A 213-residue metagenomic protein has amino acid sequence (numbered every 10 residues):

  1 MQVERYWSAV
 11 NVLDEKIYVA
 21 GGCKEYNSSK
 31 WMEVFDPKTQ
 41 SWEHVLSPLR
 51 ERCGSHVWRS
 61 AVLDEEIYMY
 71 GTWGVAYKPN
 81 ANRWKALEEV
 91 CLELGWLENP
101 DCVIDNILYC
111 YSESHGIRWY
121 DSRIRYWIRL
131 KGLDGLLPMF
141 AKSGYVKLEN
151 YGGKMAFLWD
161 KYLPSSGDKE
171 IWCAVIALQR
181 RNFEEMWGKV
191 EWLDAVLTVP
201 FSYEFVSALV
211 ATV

Functional and structural regions predicted by a protein language model:
M1-V213: Plant-skewed but cross-kingdom recognition/interaction modules and surfaces
